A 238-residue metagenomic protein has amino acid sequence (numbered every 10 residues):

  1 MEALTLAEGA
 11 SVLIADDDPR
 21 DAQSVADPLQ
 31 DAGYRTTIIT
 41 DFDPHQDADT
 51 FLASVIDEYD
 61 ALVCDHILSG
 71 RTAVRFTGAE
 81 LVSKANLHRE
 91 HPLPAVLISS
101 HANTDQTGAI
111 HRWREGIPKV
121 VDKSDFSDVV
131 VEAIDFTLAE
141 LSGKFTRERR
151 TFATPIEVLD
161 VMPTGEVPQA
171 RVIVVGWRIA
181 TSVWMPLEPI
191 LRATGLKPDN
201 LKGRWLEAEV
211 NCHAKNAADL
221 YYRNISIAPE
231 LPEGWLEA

Functional and structural regions predicted by a protein language model:
T5-E8, E90: Short, flexible coil/linker segments at domain boundaries that flank nucleotide/cofactor-interacting
E8-R20, V25-Q30: Conserved acidic segment of CheY-like receiver
R20-Q23, D47-A48, N103-T107: Short, charged/polar "capping" segments at the starts of alpha-helices and the immediately preceding loops
I38-D65: Acidic, metal-coordinating helix/loop segments flanking the phosphotransfer/catalytic sites of two-component signaling
L52, V82-A85: Hydrophobic alpha-helical motif in two-component signaling modules
D65-R71: Residue immediately C-terminal to the conserved phosphorylatable aspartate in receiver
V74-F76, E80, L87, H91-F136 (+1 more regions): Alpha4 helix (beta4-alpha4-beta5 surface) of REC/receiver domains from two-component response regulators
A139-A238: C-terminal output/effector regions of signal-responsive regulators
